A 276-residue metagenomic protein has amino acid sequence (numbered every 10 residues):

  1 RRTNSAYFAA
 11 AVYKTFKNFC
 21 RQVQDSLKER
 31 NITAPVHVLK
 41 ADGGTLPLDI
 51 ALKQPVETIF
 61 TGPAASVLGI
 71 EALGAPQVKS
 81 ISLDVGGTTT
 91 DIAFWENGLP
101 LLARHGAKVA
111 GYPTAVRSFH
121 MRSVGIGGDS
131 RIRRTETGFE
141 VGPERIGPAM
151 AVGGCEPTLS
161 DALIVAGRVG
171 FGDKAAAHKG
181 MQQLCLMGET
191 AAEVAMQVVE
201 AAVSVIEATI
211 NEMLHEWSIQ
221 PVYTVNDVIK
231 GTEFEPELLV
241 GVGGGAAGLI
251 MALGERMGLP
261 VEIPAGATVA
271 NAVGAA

Functional and structural regions predicted by a protein language model:
R1-A276: N-terminally biased helix-coil "hinge/interface" segments that flank
